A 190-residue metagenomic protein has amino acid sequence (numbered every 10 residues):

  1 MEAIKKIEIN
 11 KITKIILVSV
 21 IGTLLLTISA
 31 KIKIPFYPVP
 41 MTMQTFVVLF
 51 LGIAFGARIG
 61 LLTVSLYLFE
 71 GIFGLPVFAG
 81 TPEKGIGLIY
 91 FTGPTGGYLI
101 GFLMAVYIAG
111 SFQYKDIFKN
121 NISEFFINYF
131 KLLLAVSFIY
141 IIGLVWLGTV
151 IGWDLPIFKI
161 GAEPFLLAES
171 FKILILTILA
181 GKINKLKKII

Functional and structural regions predicted by a protein language model:
M1-V64: Hydrophobic transmembrane alpha-helices
K5-I9, T81-I86, D116-E124: Short helix-coil transition/hinge motifs at the ends and kinks of transmembrane helices, capturing the brief
K11-S19, Q44-V48, G60, Y90 (+5 more regions): Residue-level signature of transmembrane alpha-helical entry/exit and packing/kink sites in multi-pass membrane
V18-L26, V48, G52, T63-G71 (+11 more regions): Alpha-helical transmembrane segments in multi-pass membrane proteins
I28, I32, A54, F112 (+2 more regions): Helix-loop junctions at the membrane-solvent interface of multi-pass transporters, primarily the C-terminal
A30-P40, L68-A105: Interfacial aromatic-anchored transmembrane helix boundaries in multi-pass membrane proteins
Y37-L51, I72-G80, Y107-I122, I183 (+1 more regions): Hydrophobic alpha-helical transmembrane segments
K115-I190: Membrane-embedded alpha-helical hairpins and interfacial helices in multi-pass inner-membrane proteins
